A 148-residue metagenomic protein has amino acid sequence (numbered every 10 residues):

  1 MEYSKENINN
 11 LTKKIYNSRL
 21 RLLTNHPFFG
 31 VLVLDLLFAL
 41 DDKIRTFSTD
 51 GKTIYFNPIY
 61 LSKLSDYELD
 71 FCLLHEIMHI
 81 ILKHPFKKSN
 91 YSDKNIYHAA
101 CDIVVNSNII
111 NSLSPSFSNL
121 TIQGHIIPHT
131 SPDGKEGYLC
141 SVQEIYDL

Functional and structural regions predicted by a protein language model:
M1-F71, I77-L148: Short, functionally important secondary-structure microenvironments
